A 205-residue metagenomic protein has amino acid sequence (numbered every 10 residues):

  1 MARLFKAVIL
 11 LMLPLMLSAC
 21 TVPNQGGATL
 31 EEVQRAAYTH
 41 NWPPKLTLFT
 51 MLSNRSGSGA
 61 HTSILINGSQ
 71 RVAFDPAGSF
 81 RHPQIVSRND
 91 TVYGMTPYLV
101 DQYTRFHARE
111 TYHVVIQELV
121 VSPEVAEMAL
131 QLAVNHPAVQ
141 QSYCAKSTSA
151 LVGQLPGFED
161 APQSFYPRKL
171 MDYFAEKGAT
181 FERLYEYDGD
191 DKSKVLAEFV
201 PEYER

Functional and structural regions predicted by a protein language model:
M1-I9: Bacterial N-terminal signal peptides that target proteins for export
M16-A19: C-terminal motif of bacterial Sec signal peptides marking the signal peptidase cleavage site
T21-L30, M128-R205: Activation targets extended, charge/polar-rich intrinsically disordered C-terminal tails
G27-A28, T39-Y112: Glycine-rich catalytic cores of cysteine/serine-nucleophile enzymes that process amide/ester linkages in cell-envelope
R35-A37: Bacterial Sec-exported substrate-binding components of ABC uptake systems
T50-S53, A60-H61, T111-L119, L130-V139 (+1 more regions): Second-shell loop/turn segments in exported
G57, Y93-P97, L119-E124, A138-K146 (+1 more regions): Soluble non-cytosolic domains of exported or imported proteins
F80, Y112, V120-E124, F165-Y173: Acidic helix-start/capping segments at beta-turn-to-alpha-helix junctions
